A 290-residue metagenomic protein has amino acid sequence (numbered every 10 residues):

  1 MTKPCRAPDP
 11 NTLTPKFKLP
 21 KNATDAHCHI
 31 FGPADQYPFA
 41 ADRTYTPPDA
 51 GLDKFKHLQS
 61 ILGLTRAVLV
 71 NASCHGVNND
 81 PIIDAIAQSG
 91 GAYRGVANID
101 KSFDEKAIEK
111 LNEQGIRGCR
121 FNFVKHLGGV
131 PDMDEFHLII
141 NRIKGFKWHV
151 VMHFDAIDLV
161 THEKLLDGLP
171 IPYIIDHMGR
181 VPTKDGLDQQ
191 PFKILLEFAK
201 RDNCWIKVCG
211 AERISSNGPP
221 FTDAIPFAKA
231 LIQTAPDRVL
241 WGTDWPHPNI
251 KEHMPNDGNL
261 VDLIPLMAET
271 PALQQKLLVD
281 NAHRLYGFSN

Functional and structural regions predicted by a protein language model:
M1-N22, P48-R66, P236-R238, E252-N290: Mid-to-C-terminal alpha-helical segments outside catalytic/metal-binding sites
T2-N11, C74-I157, K164, W205-S215: Active-site gating/metal-coordination segments in enzymes
K3-P4, D132-W241: Catalytic pocket-lining loop regions of alpha/beta-barrel enzymes, especially the amidohydrolase/enolase/GH5 lineages
T24, C28-I30, S60, D134 (+4 more regions): A generic "structured core" feature
T24-C28, A67-V70, Y93-A97, C119-F121 (+4 more regions): Hydrophobic faces of well-ordered beta-strands that scaffold small-molecule active sites in alpha/beta enzyme cores
H27, Q59, I82, L111 (+8 more regions): Conserved, mostly hydrophobic/aromatic
A40-S89, E109: Alpha-helical scaffold segments that flank or form the walls of functional sites
V77-Y93, F227-A235, N256-L266: Short, electropositive alpha-helical surface patch
